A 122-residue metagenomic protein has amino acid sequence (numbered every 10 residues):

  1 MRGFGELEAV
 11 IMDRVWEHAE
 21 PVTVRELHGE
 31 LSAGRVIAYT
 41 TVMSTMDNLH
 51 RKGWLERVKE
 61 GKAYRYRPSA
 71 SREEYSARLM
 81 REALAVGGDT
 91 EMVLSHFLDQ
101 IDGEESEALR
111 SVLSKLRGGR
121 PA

Functional and structural regions predicted by a protein language model:
G3-L7, E60-L79: Short, cationic-aromatic polyanion-contact patches
A9-R14, E26: Pre-recognition alpha-helix immediately N-terminal to the DNA-recognition helix within helix-turn-helix or winged-helix
V15-A19: Short helix-to-turn junction characteristic of helix-turn-helix DNA-binding domains, especially the helix
P21-L31: Short acidic, hydrophobic short linear motifs in intrinsically disordered regions
M43-D47: Short, hydrophobic-biased segments on the C-terminal half of alpha helices that form "recognition helices"
G53: Glycine-centered, phosphate/nucleic-acid-interacting loop/turn motifs that mediate DNA/RNA or nucleotide
R57: Short beta-strand "wing" residues that participate in macromolecule-binding interfaces
R78-G119: Amphipathic alpha-helical dimerization/coiled-coil segments that flank or bridge DNA-binding/regulatory modules
